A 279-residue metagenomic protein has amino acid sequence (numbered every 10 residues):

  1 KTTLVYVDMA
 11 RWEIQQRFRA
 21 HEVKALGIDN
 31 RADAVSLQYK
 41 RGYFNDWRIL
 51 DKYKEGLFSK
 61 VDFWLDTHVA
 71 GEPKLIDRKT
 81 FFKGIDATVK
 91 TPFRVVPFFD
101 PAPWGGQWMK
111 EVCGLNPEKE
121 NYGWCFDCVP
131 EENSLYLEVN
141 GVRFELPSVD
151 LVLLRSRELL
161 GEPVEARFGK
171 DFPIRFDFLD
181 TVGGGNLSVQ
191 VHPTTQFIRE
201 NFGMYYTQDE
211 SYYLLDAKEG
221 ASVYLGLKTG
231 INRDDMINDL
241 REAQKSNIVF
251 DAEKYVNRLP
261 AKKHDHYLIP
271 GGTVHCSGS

Functional and structural regions predicted by a protein language model:
K1-G27: ATP-dependent NMP and nucleoside kinases share a basic, alpha-helical "lid"
T3-V5, W64-L65, Y267: Short, well-ordered beta-strand core segments
V7-M9, T67, P193, G271: Residues immediately flanking
A20-F82: Small-molecule kinase domains that catalyze NTP-dependent phosphoryl transfer to phosphate-bearing small molecules
K52-K54, D177-L179, E200-G203, Y212 (+2 more regions): A generic local secondary-structure boundary/capping motif
S59-D234, S279: Transition-metal
V189-H192, P260-G278: Conserved metal-binding segment of the jelly-roll/cupin
D216-P270: Intrinsically disordered, low-complexity linker/loop segments enriched in Gly/Pro and charged/polar residues
